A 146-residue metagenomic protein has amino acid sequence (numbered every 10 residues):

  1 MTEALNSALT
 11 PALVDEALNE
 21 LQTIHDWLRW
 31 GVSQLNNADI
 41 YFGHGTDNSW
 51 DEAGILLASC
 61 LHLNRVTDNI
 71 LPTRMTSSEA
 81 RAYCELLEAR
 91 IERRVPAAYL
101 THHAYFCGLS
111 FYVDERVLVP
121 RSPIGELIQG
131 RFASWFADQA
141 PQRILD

Functional and structural regions predicted by a protein language model:
M1-A98: N-terminal accessory segments
L71, R81-D146: SAM-dependent Rossmann-like transferase core, predominantly class I methyltransferases with a strong bias toward
